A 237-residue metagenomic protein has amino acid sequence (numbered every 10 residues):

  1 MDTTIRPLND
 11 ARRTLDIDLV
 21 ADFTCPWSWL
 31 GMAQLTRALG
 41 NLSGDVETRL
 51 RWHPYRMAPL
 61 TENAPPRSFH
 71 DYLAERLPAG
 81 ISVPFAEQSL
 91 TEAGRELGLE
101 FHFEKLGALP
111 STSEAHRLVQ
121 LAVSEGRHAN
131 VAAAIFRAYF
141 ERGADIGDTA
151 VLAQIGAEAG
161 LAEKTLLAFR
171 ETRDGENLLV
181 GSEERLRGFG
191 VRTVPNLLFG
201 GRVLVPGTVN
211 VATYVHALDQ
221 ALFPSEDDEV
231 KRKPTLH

Functional and structural regions predicted by a protein language model:
D2: N-terminal glycine-/serine-/threonine-rich phosphate-binding loop
I5, R12-R13, I17-T24, L30-G44 (+1 more regions): C-terminal cap of thioredoxin/glutaredoxin-like
M32-Y139: Structural alpha/beta surface segment adjacent to cysteine/selenocysteine redox centers across thiol/disulfide enzymes
